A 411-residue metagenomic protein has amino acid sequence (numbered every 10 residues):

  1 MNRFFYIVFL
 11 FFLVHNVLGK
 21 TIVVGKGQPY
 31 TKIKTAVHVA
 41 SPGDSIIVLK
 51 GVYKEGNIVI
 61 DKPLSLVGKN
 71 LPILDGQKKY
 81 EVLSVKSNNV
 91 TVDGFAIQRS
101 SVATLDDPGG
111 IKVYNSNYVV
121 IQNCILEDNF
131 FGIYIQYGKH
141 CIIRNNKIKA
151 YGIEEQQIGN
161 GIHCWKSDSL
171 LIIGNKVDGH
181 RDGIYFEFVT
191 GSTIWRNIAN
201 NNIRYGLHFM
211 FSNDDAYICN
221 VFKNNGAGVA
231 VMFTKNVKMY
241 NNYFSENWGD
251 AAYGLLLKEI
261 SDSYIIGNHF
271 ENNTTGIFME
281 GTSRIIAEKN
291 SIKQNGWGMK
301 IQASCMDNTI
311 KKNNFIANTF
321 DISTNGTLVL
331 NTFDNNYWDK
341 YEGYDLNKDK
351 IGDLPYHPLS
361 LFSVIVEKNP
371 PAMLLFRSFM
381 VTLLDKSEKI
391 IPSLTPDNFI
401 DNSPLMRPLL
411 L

Functional and structural regions predicted by a protein language model:
F4-L13: Sec-dependent N-terminal signal peptides
T21-K54: Acidic Gly/Asp/Thr-rich repetitive segments characteristic of extracellular carbohydrate-active and adhesion proteins
V39, Y53-S65, L74-Y118, F131-G138 (+1 more regions): Extracellular beta-strand-rich solenoid/capping regions of secreted or surface-exposed proteins that bind or remodel
S65-G68, V90-G94, Y118-Q122, C141-R144 (+9 more regions): All-beta strand scaffolds that present successive hydrophobic residues in beta-strands
G76-L83, T104-V113, D128-F131, I135 (+8 more regions): Extracellular beta-strand/beta-solenoid scaffold signature
Q136-Y240, F244: Solenoidal tandem-repeat scaffolds enriched in leucines and small polar residues
W248-G254, N272, I285, K289 (+1 more regions): Functionally critical loop-and-helix segments that line ligand-binding/catalytic clefts of soluble enzyme domains
